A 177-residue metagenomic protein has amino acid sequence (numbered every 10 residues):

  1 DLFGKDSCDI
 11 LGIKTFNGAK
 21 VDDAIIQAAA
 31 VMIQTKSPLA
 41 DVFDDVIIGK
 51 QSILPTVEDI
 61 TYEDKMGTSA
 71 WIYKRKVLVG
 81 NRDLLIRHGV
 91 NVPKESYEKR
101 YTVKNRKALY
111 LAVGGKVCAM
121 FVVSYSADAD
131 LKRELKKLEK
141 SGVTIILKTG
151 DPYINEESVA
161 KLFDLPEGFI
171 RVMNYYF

Functional and structural regions predicted by a protein language model:
D1, I47, K74, L111 (+2 more regions): Residue-level signature of catalytic and energy-coupling elements of molecular machines, predominantly ATP/GTP-dependent
D1-T15: Asp-based phosphoryl-transfer active-site loop
I10, N17, D83, S124-Y125: A generic structural motif
K14-K65, I86-H88, E95-Y97, N155-E156: ATP-binding catalytic core of ATPases
T68, K107-V113, L147-K148: Cytosolic beta-strand hydrophobic patch enriched in CBS
I72-K74, K116-F177: Conserved ATP-binding TGD loop and adjacent catalytic N/P-domain core of P-type ATPases
K76-G80: Short hydrophobic-aromatic micro-motifs
